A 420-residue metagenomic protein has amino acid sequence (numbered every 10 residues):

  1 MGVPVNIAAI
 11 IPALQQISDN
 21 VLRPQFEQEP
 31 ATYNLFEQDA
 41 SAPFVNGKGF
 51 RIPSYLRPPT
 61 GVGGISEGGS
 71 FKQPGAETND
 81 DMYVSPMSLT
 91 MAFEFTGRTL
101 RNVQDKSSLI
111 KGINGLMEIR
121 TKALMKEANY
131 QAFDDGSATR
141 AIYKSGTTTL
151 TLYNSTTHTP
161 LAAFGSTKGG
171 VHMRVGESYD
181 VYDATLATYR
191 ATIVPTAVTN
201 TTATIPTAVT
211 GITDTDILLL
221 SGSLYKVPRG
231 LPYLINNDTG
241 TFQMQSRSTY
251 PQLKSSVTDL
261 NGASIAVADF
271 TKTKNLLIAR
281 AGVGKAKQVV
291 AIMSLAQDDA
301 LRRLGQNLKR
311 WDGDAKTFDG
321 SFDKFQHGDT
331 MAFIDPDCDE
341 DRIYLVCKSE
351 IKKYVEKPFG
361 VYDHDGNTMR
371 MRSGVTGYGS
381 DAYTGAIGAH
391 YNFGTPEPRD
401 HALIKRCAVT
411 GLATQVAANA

Functional and structural regions predicted by a protein language model:
M1-G63, G75-A420: Core alpha/beta structural scaffold of self-assembling particle/tube/pore-forming proteins
E67-G68: Glycine-rich loop at the start of a catalytic domain that most often binds anionic cofactors/ligands
